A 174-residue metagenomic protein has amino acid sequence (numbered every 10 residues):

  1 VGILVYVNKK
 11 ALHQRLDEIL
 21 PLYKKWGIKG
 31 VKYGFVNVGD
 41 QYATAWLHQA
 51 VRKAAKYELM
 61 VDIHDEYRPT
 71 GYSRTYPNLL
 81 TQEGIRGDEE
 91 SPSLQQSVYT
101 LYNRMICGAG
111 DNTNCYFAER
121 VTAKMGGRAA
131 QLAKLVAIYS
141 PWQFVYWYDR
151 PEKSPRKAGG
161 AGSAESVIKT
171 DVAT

Functional and structural regions predicted by a protein language model:
V1-G127: Aromatic- and carboxylate-enriched substrate-binding clefts and catalytic-loop regions of carbohydrate-active enzymes
G30, A54, L132-K134, S140-W142 (+1 more regions): Small-side-chain structural scaffolding
P77-T81, T113, V145-Y146, I168-K169 (+1 more regions): Generic, ordered loop/turn and secondary-structure boundary motif
N112-K153: Charge-patterned, long linear interaction tracts outside catalytic cores
R150-T174: Glycan-recognition and catalytic regions of carbohydrate-active enzymes
